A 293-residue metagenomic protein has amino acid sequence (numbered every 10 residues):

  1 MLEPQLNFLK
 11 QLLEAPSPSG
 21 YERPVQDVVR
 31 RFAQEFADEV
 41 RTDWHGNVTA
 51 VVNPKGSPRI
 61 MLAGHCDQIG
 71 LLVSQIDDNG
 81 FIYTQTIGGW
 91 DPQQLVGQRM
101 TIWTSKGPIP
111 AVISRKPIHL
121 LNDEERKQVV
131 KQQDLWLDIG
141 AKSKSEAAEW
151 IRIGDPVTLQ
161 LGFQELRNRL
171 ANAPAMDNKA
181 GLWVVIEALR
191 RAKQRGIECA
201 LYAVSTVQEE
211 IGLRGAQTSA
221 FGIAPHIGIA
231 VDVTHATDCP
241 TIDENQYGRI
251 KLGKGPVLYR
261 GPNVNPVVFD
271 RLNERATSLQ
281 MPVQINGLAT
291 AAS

Functional and structural regions predicted by a protein language model:
M1-S293: N-terminal hydrophobic/helix-forming segments and targeting peptides
